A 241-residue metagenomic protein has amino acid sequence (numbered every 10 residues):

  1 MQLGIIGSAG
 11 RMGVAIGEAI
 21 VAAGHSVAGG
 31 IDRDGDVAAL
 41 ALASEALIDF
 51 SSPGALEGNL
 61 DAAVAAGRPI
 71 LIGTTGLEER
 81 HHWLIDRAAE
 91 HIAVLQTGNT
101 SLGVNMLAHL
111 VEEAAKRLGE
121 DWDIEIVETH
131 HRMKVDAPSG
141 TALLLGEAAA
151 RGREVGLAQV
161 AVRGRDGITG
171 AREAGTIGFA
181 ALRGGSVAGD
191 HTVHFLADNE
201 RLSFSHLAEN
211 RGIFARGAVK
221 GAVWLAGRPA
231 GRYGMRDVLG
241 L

Functional and structural regions predicted by a protein language model:
Q2-I6, R11-L40, S44, E120-L241: C-terminal substrate-binding/catalytic lobe of Rossmann-fold NAD(P)-dependent oxidoreductases
E18, E57-D61: Alpha-helical segments flanking ligand/cofactor-binding loops in enzyme cores
R33-D36, T75-E78, N99-T100: Short, acidic/turn-prone active-site loops that include or flank metal/cofactor- and phosphate-binding residues
L40-I48, V64-I70: Short acidic/histidine-rich motifs immediately flanking catalytic phosphotransfer sites in two-component signaling
S51-S52, T75, A181-R183: Short glycine-/small-residue-rich Rossmann-like dinucleotide-binding loops
P53-E57, A108, G212: Glycine-rich phosphate-binding loop at the start of an alpha helix
D61, A66, T74-L95, N105-A114: Rossmann-fold NAD(P)-binding glycine/threonine-rich loop
I72, V94-T97, I126-E128: General beta-strand structural signal in soluble alpha/beta enzymes
